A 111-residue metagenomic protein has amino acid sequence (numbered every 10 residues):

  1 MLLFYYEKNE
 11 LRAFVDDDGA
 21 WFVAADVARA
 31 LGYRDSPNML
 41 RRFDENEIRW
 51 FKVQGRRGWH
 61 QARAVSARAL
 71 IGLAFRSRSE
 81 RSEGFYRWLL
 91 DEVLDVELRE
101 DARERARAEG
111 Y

Functional and structural regions predicted by a protein language model:
M1-D35, R56-Y111: Positively charged, aromatic-accented nucleic-acid-binding surfaces
R41-A62: Basic, low-complexity intrinsically disordered segments
